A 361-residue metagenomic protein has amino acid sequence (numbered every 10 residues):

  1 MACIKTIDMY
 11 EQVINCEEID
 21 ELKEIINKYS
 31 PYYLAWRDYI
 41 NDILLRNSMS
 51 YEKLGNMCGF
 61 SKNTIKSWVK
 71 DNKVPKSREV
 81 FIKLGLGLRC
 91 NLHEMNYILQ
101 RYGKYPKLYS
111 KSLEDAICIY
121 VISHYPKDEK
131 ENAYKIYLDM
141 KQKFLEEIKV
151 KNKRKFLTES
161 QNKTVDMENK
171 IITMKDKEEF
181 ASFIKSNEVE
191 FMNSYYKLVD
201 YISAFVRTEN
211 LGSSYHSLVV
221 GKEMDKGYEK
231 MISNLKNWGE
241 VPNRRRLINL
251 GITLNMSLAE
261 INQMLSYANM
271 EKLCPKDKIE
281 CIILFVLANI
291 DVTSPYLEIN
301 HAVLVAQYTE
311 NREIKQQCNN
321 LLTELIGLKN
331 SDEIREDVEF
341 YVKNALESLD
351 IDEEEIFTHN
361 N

Functional and structural regions predicted by a protein language model:
M1-E17: Structure-specific DNA junction-binding interface
Q12-M49, E131, D139-Y215: A short, Lys/Arg-rich alpha-helix, primarily the initiator
D20-E24, E94-V150, E260-E339, K343: Short amphipathic recognition helices of helix-turn-helix/homeodomain-type DNA-binding modules
Y33-L34, I43-L44, N72-V80, L108-S112 (+3 more regions): Short acidic alpha-helix initiation/capping motifs at coil-to-helix transition points, especially at protein N-termini
Y33-R37, K62, E114, Y195 (+3 more regions): Short, leucine-enriched amphipathic alpha-helices that occur as contiguous helical runs
S50, N56-K76, R101-G103, V220-P242 (+2 more regions): Recognition helix of helix-turn-helix/homeodomain-like DNA-binding domains that insert into the DNA major groove
G55, G85, H216-K222, G251: The alpha-helix within a helix-turn-helix
R78-E94, R245-E260: DNA major-groove recognition helix of helix-turn-helix/homeodomain DNA-binding modules
